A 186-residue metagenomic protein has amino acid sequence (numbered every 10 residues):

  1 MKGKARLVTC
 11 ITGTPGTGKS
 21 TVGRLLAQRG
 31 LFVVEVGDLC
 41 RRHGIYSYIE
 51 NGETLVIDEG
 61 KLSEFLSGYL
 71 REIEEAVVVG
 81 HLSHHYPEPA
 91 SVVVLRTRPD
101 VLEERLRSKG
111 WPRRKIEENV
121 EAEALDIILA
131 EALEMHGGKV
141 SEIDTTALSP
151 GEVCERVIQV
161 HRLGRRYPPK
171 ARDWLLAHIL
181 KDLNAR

Functional and structural regions predicted by a protein language model:
K2-G3, L133-R186: NTP-dependent small-molecule kinase module
K4-V8: Pre-Walker A (Motif I) flank of P-loop NTPase domains
I11: Hydrophobic anchor at the beta1->P-loop junction of P-loop NTPases
T14: P-loop (Walker A) phosphate-binding loop of NTP-binding proteins
K19: Conserved lysine of the Walker
V22-G23: Post-Walker A alpha-helix
L31-Y86, W174-L180: ATP-dependent small-molecule kinase phosphotransfer cores that center on conserved nucleotide phosphate-binding segments
T97-S141, A147, R162: A glycine- and Lys/Arg-enriched "phosphate-lid" helix/loop adjacent to the NTP-binding pocket of small-molecule kinases
